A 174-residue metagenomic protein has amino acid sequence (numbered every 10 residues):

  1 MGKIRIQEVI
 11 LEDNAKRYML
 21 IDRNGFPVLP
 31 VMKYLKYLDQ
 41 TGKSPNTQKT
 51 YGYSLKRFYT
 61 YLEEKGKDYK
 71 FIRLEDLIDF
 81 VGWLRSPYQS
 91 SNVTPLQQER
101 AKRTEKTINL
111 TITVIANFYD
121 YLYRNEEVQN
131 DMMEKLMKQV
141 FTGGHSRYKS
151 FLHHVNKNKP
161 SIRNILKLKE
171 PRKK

Functional and structural regions predicted by a protein language model:
M1-K43, K49-K56: Basic/aromatic DNA-contact patch characteristic of tyrosine site-specific recombinases
G2-E8, Y18-M19, K70, E126 (+2 more regions): Residue-level marker of intrinsically disordered, low-complexity segments enriched for small/polar residues
K3, F26, G144-H145, K173: Intrinsically disordered, low-complexity regions
V31-N46, K56-S150: N-terminal core-binding DNA-recognition domain of tyrosine recombinases/integrases
P95, R100, R147-K174: Long, amphipathic, Lys/Arg-enriched alpha-helical "connector/arm" segment
